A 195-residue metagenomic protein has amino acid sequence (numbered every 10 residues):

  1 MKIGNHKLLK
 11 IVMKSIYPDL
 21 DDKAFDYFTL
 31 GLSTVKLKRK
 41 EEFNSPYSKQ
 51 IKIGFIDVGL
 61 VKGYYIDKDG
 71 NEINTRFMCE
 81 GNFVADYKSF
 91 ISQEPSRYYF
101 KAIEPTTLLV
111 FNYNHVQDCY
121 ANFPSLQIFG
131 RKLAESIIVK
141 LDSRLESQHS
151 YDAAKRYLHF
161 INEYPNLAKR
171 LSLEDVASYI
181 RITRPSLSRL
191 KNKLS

Functional and structural regions predicted by a protein language model:
M1-S33: Cyclic nucleotide-binding regulatory module and flanking cytosolic helices
V35, G54, R76, K101 (+3 more regions): Residues that recognize and position ribonucleotide moieties
E41-A102: Cyclic nucleotide-binding regulatory domains
Y64, D86-Y87, D118-C119, F160 (+1 more regions): Residues that scaffold the ATP/ADP-binding catalytic core of kinase and kinase-like folds
S96, H115-D152, R156: A small-molecule sensor/coupling module
Y151-S195: Phosphate-/nucleic-acid-contacting segments
